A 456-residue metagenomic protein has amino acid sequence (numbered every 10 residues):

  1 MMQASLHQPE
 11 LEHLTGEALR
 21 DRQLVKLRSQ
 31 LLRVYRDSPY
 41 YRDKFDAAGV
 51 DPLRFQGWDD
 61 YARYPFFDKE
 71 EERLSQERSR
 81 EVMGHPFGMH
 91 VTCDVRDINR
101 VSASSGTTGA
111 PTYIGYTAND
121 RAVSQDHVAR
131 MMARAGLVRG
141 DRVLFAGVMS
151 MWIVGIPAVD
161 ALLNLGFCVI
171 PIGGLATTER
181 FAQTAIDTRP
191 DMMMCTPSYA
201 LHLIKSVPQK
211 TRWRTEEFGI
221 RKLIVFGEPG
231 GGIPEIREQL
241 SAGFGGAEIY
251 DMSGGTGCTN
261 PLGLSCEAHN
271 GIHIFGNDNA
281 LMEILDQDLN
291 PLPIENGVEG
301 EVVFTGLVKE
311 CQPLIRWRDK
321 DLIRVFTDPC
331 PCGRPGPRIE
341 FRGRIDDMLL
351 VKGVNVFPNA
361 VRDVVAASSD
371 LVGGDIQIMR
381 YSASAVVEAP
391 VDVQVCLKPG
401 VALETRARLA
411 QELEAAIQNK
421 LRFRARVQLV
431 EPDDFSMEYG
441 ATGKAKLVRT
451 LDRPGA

Functional and structural regions predicted by a protein language model:
M1-A103, G109-D126, A133-R134, P390-G400 (+3 more regions): Nucleotide 5′-phosphate-binding alpha/beta core
Q125-R142, T177-P190: Conserved ATP-dependent adenylate/AMP-binding module captured primarily in the ANL superfamily
A129, A133-A161, L165: Conserved AMP-binding loop of ANL adenylate-forming enzymes
I170-A185, F357-A360: ATP-dependent adenylate-forming carboxylate-activation enzymes
G174-R180, H202, T256-C258: Short acidic loop-to-helix transition motifs that present clustered carboxylates
D191-R237, I249-G257: Adenylate-forming
M193, V303-F423: AMP-binding/adenylate-forming catalytic core of the ANL superfamily
V225, G230-P329: Conserved AMP-binding/adenylate-forming
